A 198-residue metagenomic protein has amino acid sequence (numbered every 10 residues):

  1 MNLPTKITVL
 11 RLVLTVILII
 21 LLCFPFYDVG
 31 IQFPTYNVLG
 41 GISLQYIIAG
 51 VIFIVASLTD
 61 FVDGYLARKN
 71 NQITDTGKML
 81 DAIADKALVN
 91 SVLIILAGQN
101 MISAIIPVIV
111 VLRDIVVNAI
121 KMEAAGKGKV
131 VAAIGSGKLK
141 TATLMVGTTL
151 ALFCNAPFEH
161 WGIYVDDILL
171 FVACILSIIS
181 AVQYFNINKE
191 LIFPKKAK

Functional and structural regions predicted by a protein language model:
M1-K198: Alpha-helical transmembrane bundles and membrane-interface segments of multipass inner-membrane proteins
